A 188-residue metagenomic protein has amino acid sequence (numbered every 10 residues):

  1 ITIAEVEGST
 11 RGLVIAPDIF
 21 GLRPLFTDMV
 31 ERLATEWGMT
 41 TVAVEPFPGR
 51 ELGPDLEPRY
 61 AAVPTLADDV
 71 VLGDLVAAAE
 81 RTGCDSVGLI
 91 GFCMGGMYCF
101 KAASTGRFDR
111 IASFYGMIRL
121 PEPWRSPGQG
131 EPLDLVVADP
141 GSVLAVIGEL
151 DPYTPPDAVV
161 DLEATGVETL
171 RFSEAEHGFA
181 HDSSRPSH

Functional and structural regions predicted by a protein language model:
I1-H188: N-terminal cap/leader regions of alpha/beta-hydrolase-fold enzymes, predominantly small-molecule hydrolases
